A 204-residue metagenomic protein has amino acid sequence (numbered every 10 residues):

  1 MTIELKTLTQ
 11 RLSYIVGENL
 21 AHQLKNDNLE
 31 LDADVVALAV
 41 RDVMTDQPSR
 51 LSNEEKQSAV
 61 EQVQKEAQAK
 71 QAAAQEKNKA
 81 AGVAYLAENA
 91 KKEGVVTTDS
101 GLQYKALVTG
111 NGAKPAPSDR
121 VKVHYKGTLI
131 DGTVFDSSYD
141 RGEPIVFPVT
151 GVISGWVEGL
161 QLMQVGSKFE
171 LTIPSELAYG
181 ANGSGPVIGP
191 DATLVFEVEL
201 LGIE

Functional and structural regions predicted by a protein language model:
M1-E204: Cross-family detector of peptidyl-prolyl cis-trans isomerase
